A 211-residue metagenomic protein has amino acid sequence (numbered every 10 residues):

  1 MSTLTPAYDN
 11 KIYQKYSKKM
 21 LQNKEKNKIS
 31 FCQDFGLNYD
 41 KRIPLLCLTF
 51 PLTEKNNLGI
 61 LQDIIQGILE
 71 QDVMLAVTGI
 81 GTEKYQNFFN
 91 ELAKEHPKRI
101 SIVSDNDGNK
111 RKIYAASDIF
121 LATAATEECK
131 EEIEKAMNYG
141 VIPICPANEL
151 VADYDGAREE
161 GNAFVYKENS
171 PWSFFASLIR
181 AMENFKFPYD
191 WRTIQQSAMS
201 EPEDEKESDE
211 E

Functional and structural regions predicted by a protein language model:
M1-E211: Catalytic cores of carbohydrate-active enzymes across secretory and cytosolic contexts
